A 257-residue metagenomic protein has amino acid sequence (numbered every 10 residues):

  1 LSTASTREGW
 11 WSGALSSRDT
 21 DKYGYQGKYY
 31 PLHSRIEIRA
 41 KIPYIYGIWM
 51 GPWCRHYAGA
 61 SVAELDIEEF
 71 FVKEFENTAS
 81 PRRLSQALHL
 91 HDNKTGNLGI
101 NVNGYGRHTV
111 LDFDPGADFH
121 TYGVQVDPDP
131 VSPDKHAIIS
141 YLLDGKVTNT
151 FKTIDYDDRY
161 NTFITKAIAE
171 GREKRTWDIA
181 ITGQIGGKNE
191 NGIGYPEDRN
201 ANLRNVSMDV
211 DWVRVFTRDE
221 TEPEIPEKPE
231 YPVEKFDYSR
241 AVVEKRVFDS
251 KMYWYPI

Functional and structural regions predicted by a protein language model:
L1-Y238: GH16 jelly-roll
Y238-I257: Extracellular/luminal Pro/Thr/Ser-rich low-complexity repeat and linker "mucin-like" segments that act as
